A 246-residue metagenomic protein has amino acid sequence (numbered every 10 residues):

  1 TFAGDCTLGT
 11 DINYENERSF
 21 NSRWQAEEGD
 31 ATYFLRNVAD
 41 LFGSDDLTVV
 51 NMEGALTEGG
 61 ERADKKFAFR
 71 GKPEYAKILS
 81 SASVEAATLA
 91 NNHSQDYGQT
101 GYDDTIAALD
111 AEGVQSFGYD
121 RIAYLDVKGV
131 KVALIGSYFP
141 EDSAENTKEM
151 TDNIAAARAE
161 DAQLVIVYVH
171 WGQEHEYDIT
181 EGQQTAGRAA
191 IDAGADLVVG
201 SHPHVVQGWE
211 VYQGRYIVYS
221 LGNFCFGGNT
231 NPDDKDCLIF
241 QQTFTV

Functional and structural regions predicted by a protein language model:
T1-V246: Acidic, metal/ion-coordinating pockets
